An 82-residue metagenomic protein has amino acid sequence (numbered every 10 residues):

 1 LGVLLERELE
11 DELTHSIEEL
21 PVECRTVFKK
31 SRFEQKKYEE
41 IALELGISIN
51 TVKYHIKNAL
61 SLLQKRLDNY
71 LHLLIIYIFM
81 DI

Functional and structural regions predicted by a protein language model:
L1-H15: Acidic, proline/glycine-rich intrinsically disordered inter-domain spacer in sigma factors
D11-P21, L62-K65: Short amphipathic alpha-helical boundary/capping segments
E18, V22, T26, E34-T51: Helix-turn-helix DNA-binding module
T26-F28, I47, N69-L73: Glycine/proline-rich, flexible active-site/cofactor-binding loop segments that harbor closely spaced acidic
E44-D68: DNA-recognition helix of helix-turn-helix
L60-I82: C-terminal edge and immediately downstream basic/flexible tail or linker adjoining helix-turn-helix-like DNA-binding
